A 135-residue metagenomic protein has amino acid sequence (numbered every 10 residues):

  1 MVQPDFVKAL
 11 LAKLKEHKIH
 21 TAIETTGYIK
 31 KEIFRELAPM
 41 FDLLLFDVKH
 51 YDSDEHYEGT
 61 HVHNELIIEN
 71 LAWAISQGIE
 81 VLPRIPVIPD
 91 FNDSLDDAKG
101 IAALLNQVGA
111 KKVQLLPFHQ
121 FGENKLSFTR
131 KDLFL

Functional and structural regions predicted by a protein language model:
M1-L116, F121: Conserved AdoMet/S-adenosylmethionine-binding subsite of the radical SAM
P83, F121-L135: Short acidic, glycine/proline-enriched helix-loop-strand junctions
